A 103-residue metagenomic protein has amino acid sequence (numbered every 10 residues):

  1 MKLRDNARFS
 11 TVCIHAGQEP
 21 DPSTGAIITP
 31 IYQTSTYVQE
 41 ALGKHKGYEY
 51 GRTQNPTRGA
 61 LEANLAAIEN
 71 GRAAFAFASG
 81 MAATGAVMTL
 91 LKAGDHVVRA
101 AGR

Functional and structural regions predicted by a protein language model:
M1-Y48, N55: N-terminal glycine-rich, Lys/His-bearing helix-loop that initiates the first secondary-structure elements of many
N6, S23-A26, A66-I68, T89-L91: Solvent-exposed alpha-helices and their adjacent loops that cap or buttress functional pockets in soluble metabolic
T36-G85, L90, G102: Conserved N-terminal alpha-helix of the aminotransferase class I/II PLP-enzyme fold
V98-A100: Surface-exposed interaction regions enriched in Ser/Thr/Asp/Glu that occur as long low-complexity tracts or repetitive
